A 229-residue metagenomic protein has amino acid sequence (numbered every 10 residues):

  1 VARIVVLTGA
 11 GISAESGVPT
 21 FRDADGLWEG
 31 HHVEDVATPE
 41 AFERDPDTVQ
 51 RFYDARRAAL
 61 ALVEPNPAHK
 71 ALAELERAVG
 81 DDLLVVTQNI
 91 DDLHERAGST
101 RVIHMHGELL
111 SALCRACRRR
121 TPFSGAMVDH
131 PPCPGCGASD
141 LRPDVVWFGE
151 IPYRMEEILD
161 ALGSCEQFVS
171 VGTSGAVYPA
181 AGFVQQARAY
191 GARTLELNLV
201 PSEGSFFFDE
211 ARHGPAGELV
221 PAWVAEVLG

Functional and structural regions predicted by a protein language model:
V1-G229: Conserved catalytic core of sirtuin-type NAD+-dependent deacylases
